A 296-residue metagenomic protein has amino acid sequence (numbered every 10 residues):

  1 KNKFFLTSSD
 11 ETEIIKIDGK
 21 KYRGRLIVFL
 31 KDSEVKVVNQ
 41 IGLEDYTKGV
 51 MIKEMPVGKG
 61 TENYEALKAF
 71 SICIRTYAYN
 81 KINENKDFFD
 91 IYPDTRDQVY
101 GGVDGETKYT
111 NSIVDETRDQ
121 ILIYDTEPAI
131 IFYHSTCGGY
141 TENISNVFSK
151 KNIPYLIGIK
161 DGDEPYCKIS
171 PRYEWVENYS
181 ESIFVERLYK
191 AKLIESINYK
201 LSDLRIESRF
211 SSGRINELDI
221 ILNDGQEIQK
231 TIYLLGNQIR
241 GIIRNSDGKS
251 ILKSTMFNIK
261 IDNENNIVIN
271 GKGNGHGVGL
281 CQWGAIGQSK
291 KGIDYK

Functional and structural regions predicted by a protein language model:
K1-K296: Conserved, single-site charged/polar hotspot
